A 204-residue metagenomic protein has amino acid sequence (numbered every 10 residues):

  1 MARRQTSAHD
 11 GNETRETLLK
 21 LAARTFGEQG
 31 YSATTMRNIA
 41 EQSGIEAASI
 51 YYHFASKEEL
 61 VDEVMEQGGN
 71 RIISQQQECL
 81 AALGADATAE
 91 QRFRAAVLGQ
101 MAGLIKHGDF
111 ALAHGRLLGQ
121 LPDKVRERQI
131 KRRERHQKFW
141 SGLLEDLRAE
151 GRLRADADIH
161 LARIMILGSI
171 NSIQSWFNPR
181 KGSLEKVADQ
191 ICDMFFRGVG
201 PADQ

Functional and structural regions predicted by a protein language model:
M1-E13, K20, R24, L80-L83 (+1 more regions): N-terminal intrinsically disordered/low-complexity leader segments
T14-T17, L21, T25-E59, E63: Helix-turn-helix
L19, V61, M65, G69 (+3 more regions): Amphipathic, non-transmembrane alpha-helical scaffold segments
E28-S32, H107, E150: Short coil/turn segments at alpha/beta junctions that flank glycine-rich nucleotide-binding fingerprints
Y51-F54, G115-L121: Short helix-capping/turn signature of helix-turn-helix
E63, Q77-H107, A162-I166: Hydrophobic alpha-helical connector segments
N70-Q77, K106, K124-E150, H160-I164: Amphipathic alpha-helical packing segments from all-alpha helical-bundle domains
D109-G119, R126-I130, R148-M194, A202-Q204: Hydrophobic/aromatic-rich alpha-helical bundle segments in the mid-to-C-terminal region
